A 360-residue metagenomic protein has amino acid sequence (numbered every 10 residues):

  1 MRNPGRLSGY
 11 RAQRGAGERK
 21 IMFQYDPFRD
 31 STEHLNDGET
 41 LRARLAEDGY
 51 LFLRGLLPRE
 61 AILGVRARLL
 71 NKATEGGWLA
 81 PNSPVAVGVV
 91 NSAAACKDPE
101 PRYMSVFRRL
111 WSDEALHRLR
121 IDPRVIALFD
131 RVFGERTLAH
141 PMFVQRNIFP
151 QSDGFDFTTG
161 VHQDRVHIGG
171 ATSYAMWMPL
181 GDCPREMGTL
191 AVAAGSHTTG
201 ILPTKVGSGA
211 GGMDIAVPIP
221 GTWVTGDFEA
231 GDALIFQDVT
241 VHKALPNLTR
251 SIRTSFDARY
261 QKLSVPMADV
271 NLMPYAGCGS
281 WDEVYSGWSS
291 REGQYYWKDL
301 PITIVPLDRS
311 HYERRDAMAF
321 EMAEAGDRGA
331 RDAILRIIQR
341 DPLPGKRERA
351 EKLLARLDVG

Functional and structural regions predicted by a protein language model:
G5-E47, R54-V161, H167: Non-heme Fe(II)-dependent double-stranded beta-helix
L7-Q13, F23-S31, L79, T240-R336: Non-heme Fe(II)/2-oxoglutarate
F23-Y25, C183-K243: Double-stranded beta-helix
E135-L138, H162-G170, M178-T189, G195-H197: Active-site region of the double-stranded beta-helix
H167-R185, D227, I235, R259-K262: Short, conserved beta-strand element in jelly-roll/cupin
R314-R315, P342-R347: Positions within the helices of HEAT/ARM-like alpha-solenoid repeats
A325, L353-G360: TPR/TPR-like alpha-solenoid repeats
I338-P342, D358: A conserved position within tetratricopeptide repeats
